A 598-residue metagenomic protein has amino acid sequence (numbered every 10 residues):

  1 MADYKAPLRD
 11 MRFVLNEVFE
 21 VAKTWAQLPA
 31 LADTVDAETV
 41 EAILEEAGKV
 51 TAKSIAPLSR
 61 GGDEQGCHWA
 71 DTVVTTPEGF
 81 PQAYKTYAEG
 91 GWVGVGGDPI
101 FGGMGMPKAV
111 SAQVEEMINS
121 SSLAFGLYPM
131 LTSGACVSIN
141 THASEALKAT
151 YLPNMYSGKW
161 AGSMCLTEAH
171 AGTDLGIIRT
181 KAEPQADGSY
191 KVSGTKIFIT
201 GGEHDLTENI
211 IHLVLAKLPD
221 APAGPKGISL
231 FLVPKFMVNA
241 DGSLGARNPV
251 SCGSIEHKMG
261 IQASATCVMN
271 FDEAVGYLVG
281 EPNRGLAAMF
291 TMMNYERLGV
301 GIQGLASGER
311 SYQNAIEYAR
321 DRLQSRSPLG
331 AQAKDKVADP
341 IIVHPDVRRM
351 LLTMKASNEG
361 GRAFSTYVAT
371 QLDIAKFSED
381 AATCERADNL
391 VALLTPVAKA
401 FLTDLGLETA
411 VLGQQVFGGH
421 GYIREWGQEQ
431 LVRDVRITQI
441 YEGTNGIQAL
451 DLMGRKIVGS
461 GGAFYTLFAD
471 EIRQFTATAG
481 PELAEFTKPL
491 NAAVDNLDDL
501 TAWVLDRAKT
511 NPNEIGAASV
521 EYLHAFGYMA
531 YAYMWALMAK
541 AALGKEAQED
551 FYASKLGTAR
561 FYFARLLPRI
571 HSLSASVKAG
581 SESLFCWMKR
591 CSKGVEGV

Functional and structural regions predicted by a protein language model:
M1-G126, T150, D373, E582-V598: Amphipathic, small/basic residue-rich leader segments at the start of a protein or domain
A2-K5, P184, I261, Y367 (+4 more regions): Alpha-helix capping/hinge segments and adjacent helical runs
A32, E64-T76, A288-G299, Q313-M354 (+4 more regions): Glycine-rich cofactor-pocket loops
F80, Y128-T132, A143-Q185, A369-D388 (+5 more regions): Internal maturation/activation junctions in enzymes
Q113, G459, F475-V598: C-terminal amphipathic alpha-helical interaction region
S133-A135, T141-L147, Y151, E442-T444 (+1 more regions): A structural-propensity feature for long, helix-poor, extended segments
S189, S193-R247: A short core secondary-structure module
F198-T200, M237-G253, K258, A265-E296 (+2 more regions): A glycine-rich, basic-preceded beta-loop-alpha segment at the flavin cofactor/substrate interface of flavin-utilizing
